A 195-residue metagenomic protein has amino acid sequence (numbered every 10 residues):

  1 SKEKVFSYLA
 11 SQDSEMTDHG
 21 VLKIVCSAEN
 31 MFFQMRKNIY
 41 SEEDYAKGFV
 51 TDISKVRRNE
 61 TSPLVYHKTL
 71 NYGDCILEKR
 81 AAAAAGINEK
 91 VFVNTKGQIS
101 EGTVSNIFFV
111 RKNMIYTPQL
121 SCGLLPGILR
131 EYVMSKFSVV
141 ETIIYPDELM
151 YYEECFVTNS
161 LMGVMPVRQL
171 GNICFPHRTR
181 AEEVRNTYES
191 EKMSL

Functional and structural regions predicted by a protein language model:
K2-S14, S27-L195: Helix-start/capping segments and mature chain N-termini
E15-K23: Short secondary-structure capping/junction motifs at helix and strand boundaries
